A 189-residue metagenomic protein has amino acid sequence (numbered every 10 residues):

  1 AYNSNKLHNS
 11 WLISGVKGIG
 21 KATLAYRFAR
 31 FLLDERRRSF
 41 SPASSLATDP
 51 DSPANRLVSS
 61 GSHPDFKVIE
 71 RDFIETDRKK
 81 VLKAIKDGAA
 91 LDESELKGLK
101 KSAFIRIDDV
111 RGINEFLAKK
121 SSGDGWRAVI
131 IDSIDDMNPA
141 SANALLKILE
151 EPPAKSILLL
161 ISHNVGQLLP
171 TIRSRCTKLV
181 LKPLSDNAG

Functional and structural regions predicted by a protein language model:
A1-A140: Clamp-loader machinery-focused feature within the broader ASCE/P-loop NTPase space
G15, E151-A154, S174: Short, conserved catalytic or interaction motifs in soluble domains
L117-A118, N143-L159: Conserved catalytic/switch belt of AAA+ P-loop NTPases
D132, A154-S156, V180: Conserved catalytic/coupling elements of P-loop NTPase cores
D132-S133, L160-V165, P183-S185: A short beta-strand-to-loop transition that corresponds to the Sensor-1 phosphate-sensing loop of AAA+ P-loop ATPases
M137-N138, P152, L168: Catalytic P-loop NTPase motifs of RecA-like helicase/translocase cores
A144-L149, V165-R175: Short regulatory helix/loop adjacent to the ATP-binding pocket of P-loop NTPases
T177-N187: Conserved AAA+ ATPase "SRH/arginine-finger" region at the nucleotide-binding site
